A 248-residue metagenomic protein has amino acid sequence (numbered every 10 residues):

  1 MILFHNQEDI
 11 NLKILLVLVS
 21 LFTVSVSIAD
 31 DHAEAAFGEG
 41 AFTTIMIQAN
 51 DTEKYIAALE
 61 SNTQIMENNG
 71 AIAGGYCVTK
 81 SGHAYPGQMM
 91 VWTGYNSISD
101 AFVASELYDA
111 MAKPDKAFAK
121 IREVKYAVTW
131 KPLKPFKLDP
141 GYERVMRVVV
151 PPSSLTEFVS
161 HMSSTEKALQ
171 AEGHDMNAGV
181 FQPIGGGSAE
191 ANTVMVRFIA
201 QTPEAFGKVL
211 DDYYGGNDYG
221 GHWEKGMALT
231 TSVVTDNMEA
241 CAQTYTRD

Functional and structural regions predicted by a protein language model:
M1-N11: Short, Lys/Arg-enriched N-terminal segments with co-localized hydrophobic residues within the first ~10-30 amino acids
L12-L18: Sec-dependent signal peptide recognition, specifically the positively charged N-region followed immediately by
V24-S25: N-terminal signal peptide c-region/cleavage motif recognized by signal peptidases
A29-D248: Short S/T/G/P-rich N-terminal loop/turn motif that feeds into the first structured element of a domain
